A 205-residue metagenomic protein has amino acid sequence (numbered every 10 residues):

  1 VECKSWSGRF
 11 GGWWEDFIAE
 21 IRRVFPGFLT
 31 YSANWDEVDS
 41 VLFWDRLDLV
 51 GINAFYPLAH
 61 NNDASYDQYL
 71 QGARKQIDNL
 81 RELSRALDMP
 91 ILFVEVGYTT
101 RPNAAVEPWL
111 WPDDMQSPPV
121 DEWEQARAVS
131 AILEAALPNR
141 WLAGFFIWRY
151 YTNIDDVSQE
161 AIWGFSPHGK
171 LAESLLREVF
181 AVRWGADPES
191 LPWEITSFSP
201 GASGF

Functional and structural regions predicted by a protein language model:
V1-F10, W14-D39, D88-V96, R101 (+1 more regions): Aromatic-lined carbohydrate-recognition surfaces of secreted/lumenal glycan-active proteins
V1-K4, Y31-A73, M89-P90, V94-R101 (+1 more regions): Aromatic- and acid-rich polysaccharide-binding/catalytic face of secreted or lumenal carbohydrate-active enzymes
C3, I21-F25, A33, G51-A54 (+5 more regions): Sec/Tat-exported extracytoplasmic proteins
G8-D16, D67-K75, Q116-E124, G164-L171: Alpha-helix N-cap and loop-to-helix initiation/capping positions
R9-R23, L42-D45, K75-E82, R127 (+2 more regions): Alpha-helical scaffolding segments of alpha/beta enzyme cores, especially the outer helices of TIM-barrel or partial
A19, S203-F205: Polybasic, low-complexity, intrinsically disordered segments
D36, L70-K75, N79-G97, I132-L142 (+1 more regions): Noncatalytic linker/hinge segments flanking ATPase motor cores
A104, P108-S117, D121-A131, A135-S203: Aromatic-rich peripheral "rim/lid" segments of glycoside hydrolase catalytic domains that contact and position glycan
